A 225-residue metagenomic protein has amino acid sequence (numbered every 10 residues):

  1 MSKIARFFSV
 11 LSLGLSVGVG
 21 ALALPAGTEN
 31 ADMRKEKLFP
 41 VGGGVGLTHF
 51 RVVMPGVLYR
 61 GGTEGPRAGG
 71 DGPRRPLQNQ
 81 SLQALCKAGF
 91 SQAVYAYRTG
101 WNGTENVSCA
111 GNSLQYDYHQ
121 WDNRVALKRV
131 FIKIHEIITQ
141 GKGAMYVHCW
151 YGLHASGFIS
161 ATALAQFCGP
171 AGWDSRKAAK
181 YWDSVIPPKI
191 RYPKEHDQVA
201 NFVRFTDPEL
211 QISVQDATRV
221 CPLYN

Functional and structural regions predicted by a protein language model:
M1-R6: Positively charged n-region of N-terminal signal peptides that target proteins for export
F7-V10, E64: General helical structural elements
S9-G20: Bacterial N-terminal signal peptides
V19-V147, Y151, F158-N225: Cys-dependent protein tyrosine phosphatase-like superfamily
